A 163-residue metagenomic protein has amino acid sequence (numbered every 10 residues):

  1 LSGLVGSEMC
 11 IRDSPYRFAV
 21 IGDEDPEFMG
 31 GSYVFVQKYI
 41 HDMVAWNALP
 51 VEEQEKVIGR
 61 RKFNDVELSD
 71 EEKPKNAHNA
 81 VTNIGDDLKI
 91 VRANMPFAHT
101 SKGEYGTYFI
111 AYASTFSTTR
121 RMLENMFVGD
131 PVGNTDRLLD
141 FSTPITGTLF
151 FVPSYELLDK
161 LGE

Functional and structural regions predicted by a protein language model:
L1-G6, C10-I11: Single conserved hydrophobic/aromatic residue that forms the stacking wall/gate of nucleotide- or nucleobase-binding
R12-K62: N-terminal, charge-rich interaction modules
D23-E24, M95-H99, D136-L139: Generic recognition of flexible, low-complexity loop/linker segments
G31-Y33, D86-L88, E104-G106, P144-L149: Active-site lining segments that contact anionic ligands and/or coordinate catalytic metals
K38, A111-S114, V152: Short beta-strand-to-loop capping motifs
I40-V44, F97-A98, E156: Short, catalytically relevant binding-site loops at active-site mouths
F63-G133: Extended, compositionally biased non-globular segments
E124-E163: TerminUS-proximal long segments
